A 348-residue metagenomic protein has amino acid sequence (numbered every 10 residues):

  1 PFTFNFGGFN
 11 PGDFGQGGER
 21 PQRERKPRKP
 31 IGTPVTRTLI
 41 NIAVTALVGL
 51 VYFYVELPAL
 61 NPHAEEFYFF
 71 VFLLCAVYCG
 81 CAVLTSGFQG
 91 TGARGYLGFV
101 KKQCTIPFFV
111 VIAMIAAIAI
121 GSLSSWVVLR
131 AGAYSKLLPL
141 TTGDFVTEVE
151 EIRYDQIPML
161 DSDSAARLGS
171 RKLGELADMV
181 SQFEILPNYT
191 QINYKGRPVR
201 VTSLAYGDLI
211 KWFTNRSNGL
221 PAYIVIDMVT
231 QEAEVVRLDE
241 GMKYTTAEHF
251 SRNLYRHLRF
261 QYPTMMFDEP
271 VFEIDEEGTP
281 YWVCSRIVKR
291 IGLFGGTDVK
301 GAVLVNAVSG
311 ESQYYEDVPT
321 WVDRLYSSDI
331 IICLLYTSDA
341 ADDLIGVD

Functional and structural regions predicted by a protein language model:
P1-I31: Gly/Pro-rich, low-complexity intrinsically disordered segments
K26-I42: Juxtamembrane interface helix immediately N-terminal to a transmembrane segment
K26-R28, A93-K102: Membrane-interfacial, low-structure loops and terminal tails that flank and connect transmembrane helices in multi-pass
V44-A93: Membrane-embedded alpha-helical segments of integral membrane proteins
K102-V128: Internal/C-terminal transmembrane anchor helices
S125-E150: Alpha-helical transmembrane signal-anchor/signal-peptide segments
G143-W321: Soluble catalytic regions of membrane-associated enzymes that act on cell-envelope and secretory-pathway components
Y336-D343: Conserved small/polar residues in nucleotide/adenosyl-binding loops
